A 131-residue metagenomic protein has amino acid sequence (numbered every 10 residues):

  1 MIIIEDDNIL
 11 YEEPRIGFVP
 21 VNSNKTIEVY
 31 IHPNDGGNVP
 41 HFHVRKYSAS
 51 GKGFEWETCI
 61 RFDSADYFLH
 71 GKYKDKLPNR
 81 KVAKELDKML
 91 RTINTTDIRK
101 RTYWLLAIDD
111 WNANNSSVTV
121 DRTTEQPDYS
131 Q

Functional and structural regions predicted by a protein language model:
M1-Q131: Metal-centered catalytic cores of metalloenzymes
